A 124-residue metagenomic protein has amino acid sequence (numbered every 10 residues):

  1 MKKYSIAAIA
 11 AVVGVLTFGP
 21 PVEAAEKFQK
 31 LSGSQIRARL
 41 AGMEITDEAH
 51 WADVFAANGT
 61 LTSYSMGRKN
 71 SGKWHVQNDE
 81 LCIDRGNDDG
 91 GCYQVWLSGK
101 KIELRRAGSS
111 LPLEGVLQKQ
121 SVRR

Functional and structural regions predicted by a protein language model:
K2-I9, F18-R124: Lipid interaction determinants
V13: Structured alpha-helical
